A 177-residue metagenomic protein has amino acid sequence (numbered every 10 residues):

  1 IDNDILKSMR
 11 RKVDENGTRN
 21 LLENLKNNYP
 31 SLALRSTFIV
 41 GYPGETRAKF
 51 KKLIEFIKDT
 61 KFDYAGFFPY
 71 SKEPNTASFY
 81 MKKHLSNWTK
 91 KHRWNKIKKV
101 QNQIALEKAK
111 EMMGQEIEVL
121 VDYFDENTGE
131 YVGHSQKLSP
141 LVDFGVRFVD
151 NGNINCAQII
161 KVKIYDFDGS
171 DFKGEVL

Functional and structural regions predicted by a protein language model:
I1-Y64, K72-T89: Conserved non-cysteine loop/helix-boundary elements of the Radical SAM core domain that shape
Y80-L177: Terminal RNA-binding accessory module
